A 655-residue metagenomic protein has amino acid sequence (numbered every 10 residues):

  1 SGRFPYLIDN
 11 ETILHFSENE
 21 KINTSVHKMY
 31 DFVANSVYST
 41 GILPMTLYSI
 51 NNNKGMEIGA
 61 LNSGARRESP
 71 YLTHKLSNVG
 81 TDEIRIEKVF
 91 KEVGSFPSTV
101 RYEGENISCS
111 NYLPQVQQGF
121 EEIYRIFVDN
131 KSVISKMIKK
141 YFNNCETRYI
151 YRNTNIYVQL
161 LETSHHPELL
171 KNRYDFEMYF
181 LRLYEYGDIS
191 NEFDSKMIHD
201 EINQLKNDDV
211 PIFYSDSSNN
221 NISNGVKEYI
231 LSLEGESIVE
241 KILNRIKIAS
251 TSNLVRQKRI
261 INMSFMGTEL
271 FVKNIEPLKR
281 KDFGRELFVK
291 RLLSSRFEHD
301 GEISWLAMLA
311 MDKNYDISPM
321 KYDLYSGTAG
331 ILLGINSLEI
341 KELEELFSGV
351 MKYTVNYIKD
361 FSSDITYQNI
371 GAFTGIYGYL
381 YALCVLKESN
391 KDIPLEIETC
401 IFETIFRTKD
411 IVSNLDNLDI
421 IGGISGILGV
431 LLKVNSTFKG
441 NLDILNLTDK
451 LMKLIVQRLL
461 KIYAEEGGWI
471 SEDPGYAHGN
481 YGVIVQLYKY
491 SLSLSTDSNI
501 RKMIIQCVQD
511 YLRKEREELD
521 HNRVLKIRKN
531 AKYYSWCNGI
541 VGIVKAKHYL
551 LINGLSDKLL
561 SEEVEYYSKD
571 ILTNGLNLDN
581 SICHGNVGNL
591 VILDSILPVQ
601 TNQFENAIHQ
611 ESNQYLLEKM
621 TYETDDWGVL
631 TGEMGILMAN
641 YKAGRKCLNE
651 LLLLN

Functional and structural regions predicted by a protein language model:
G2-S326, G330, I365-G371, Y622-D625 (+3 more regions): Regulatory N- and C-terminal appendages and interdomain linkers associated with kinase/kinase-like NTP transferase
S264, L270-F271, K321-S337, I370-K387 (+5 more regions): Well-ordered alpha-helical segments within folded domains of soluble proteins
I275-F283, N336-M351, V385-F402, V434-K453 (+4 more regions): Structural helix-adjacent loops and short alpha-helical linkers that scaffold large soluble proteins
D282, E286-K290, E298-A310, M320-D323 (+8 more regions): Mature, well-folded catalytic/scaffold domains that follow N-terminal targeting or propeptide regions
G284-I303, E345-T366, L395-L415, L447-G468 (+3 more regions): Long, well-ordered core segments of solenoidal/helical folds
V483-K532: Acidic, glycine-rich loop-and-beta core segments that form the ion-binding/anion-interacting portion of active sites
Y490-L494, C507, R528-G588: Long, repeat-rich segments with strong aromatic
L578-C583, D594-N655: CBM-like carbohydrate-recognition segments
